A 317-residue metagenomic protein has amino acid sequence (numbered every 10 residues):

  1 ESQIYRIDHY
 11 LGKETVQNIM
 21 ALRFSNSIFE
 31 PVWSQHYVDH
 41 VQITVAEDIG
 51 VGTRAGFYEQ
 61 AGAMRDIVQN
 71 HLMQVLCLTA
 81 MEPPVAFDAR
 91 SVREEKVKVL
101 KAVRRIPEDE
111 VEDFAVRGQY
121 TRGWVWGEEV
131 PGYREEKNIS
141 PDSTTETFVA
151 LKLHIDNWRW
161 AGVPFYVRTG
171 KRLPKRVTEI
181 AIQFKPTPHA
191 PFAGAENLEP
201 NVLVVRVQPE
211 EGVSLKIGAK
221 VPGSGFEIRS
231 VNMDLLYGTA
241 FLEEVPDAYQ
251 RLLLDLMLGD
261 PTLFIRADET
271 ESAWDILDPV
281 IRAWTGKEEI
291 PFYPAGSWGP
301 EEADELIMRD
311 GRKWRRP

Functional and structural regions predicted by a protein language model:
E1-P317: Secretory/organelle targeting and membrane-embedding segments
